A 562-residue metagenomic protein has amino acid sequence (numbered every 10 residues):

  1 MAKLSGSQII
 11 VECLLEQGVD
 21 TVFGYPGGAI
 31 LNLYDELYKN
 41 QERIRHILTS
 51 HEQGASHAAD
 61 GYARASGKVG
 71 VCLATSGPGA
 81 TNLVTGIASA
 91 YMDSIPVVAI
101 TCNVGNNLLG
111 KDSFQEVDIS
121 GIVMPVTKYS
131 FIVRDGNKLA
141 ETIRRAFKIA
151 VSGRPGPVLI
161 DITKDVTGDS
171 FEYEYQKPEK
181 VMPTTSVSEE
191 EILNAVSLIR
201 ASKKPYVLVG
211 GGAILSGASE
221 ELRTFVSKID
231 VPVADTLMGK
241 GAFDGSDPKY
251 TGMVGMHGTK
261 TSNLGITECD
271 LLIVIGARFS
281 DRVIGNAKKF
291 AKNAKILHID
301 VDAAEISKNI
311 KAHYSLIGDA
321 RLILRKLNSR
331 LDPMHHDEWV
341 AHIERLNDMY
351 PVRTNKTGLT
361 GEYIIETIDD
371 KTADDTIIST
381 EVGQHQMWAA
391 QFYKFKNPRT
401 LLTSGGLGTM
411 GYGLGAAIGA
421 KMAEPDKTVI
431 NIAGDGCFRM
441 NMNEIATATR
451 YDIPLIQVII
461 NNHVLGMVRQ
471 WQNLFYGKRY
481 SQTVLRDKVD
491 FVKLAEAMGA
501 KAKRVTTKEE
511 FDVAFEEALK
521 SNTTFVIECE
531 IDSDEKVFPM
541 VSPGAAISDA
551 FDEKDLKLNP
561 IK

Functional and structural regions predicted by a protein language model:
M1-L331, T367, K371-D374, P454-I459 (+2 more regions): N-terminal alpha/beta PP-like core and its mobile active-site loop of ThDP/TPP-dependent enzymes
S7-V11, L15-D20, G28, L33-Y38 (+1 more regions): Active-site diphosphate/adenylate-binding microenvironment
Y25-G27, H46-H57, C72-G79, R134-D135 (+7 more regions): Active-site nucleophile and cofactor-binding loops and adjacent substrate-binding regions of central metabolic enzymes
Q115, R450-P543: Thiamine diphosphate
N137, Y175, N293-Q384, K508-E517 (+1 more regions): Phosphate/pyrophosphate-binding active-site segments
S216-L222, Q391-K396, E444-T447, V541-S542: Short glycine/threonine-rich loop-to-helix capping motif typified by GTGT followed within a few residues by an Asp-Pro
I296, I368, T380, G419 (+6 more regions): Hydrophobic, well-ordered secondary-structure elements that form the walls of internal hydrophobic environments
Y412, A416-P454, I460: Catalytic phosphate/nucleotide-handling subdomain of diverse soluble enzymes
